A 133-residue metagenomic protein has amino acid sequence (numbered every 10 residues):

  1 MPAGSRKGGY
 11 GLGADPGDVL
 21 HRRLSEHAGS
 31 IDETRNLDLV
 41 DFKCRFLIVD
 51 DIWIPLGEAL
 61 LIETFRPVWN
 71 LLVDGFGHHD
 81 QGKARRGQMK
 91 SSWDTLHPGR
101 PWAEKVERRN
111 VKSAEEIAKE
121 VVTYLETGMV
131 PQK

Functional and structural regions predicted by a protein language model:
P2-K133: Boundary/linker segments flanking structured domains
